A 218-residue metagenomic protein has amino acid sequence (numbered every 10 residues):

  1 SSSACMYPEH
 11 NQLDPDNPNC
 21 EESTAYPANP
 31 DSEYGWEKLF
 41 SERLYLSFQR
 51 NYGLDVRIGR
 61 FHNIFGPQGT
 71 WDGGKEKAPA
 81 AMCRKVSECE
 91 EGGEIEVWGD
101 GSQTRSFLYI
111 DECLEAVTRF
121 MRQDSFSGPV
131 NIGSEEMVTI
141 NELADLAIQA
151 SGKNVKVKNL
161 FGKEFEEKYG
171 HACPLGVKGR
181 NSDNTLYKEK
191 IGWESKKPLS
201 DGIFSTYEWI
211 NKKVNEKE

Functional and structural regions predicted by a protein language model:
S2, I58-G66, G99, N131-S134: Short beta-strand segments
A4, M82, E135: Conserved short acidic donor-positioning loop in nucleotide-sugar-dependent glycosyltransferases
C5-I58, N63-F65, G69-G73: Catalytic helix-loop patch of NAD(P)-dependent Rossmann-fold dehydrogenases
Q12, K77, V138-T139: Short alpha-helical
P15, W71-M82, L175: A glycine/serine/threonine-rich, flexible loop-to-helix segment that serves as the NAD(P) cofactor-binding "lid"
L39-L46, P79-R84, L114-E115, N141: Conserved active-site helix of classical SDR/Rossmann-fold NAD(P)-dependent CH-OH oxidoreductases
L46-N51, C83-S87, R122: Alpha-helical segments that scaffold the active site and NAD(P)H-binding pocket of short-chain dehydrogenase/reductase
E88-E218: C-terminal substrate-binding subdomain of Rossmann-fold SDR/epimerase-dehydratase oxidoreductases
